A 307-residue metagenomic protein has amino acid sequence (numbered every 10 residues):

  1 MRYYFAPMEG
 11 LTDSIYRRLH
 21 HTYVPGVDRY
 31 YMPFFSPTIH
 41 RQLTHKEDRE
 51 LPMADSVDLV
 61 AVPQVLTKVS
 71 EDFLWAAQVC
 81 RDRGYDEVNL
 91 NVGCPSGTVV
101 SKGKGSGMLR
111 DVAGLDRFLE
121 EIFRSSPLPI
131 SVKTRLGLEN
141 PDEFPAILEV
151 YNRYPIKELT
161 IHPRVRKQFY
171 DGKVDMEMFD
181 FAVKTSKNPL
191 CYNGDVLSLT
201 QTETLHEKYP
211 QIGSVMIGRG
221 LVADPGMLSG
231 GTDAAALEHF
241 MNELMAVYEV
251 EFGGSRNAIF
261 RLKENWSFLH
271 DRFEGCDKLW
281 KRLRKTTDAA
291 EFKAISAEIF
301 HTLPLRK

Functional and structural regions predicted by a protein language model:
M1-K307: Flavin-dependent oxidoreductase catalytic cores
